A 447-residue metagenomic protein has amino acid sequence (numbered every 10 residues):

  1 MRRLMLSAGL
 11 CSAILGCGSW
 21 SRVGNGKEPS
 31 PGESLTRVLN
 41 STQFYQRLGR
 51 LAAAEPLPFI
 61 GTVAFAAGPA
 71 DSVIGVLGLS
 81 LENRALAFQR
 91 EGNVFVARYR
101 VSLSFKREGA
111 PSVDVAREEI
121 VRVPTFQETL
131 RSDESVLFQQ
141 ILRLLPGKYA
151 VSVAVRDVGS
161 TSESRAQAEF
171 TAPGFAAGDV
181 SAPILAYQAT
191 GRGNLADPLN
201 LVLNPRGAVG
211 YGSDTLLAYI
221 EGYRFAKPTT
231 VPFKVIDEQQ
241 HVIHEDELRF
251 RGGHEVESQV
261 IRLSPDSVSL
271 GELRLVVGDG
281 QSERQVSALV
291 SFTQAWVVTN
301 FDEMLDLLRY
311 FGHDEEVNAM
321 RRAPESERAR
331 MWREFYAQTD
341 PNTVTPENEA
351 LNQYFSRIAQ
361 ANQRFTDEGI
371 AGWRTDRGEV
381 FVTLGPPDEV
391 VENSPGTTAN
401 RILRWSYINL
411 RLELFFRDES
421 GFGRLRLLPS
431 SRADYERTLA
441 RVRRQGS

Functional and structural regions predicted by a protein language model:
M1-L6: Bacterial N-terminal signal peptides that target proteins for export
S7-G16: Bacterial N-terminal signal peptides
G18-P265, S282-V298: Intrinsically disordered, low-complexity terminal regions enriched in Ser/Thr/Pro/Gly and charged residues
A97-Y99, A226-T230, S269-E272, A399-R401 (+1 more regions): A short, compositionally biased
V153, L275-V277: Hydrophobic/tyrosine-rich beta-strand signature of extracellular beta-sandwich/beta-rich modules, prominently
Y223, G280, I408-L410: Short, flexible beta-strand-to-coil junctions
V242, G252-H254, D266-S267, R284-S447: Residues within mature, well-folded domains
